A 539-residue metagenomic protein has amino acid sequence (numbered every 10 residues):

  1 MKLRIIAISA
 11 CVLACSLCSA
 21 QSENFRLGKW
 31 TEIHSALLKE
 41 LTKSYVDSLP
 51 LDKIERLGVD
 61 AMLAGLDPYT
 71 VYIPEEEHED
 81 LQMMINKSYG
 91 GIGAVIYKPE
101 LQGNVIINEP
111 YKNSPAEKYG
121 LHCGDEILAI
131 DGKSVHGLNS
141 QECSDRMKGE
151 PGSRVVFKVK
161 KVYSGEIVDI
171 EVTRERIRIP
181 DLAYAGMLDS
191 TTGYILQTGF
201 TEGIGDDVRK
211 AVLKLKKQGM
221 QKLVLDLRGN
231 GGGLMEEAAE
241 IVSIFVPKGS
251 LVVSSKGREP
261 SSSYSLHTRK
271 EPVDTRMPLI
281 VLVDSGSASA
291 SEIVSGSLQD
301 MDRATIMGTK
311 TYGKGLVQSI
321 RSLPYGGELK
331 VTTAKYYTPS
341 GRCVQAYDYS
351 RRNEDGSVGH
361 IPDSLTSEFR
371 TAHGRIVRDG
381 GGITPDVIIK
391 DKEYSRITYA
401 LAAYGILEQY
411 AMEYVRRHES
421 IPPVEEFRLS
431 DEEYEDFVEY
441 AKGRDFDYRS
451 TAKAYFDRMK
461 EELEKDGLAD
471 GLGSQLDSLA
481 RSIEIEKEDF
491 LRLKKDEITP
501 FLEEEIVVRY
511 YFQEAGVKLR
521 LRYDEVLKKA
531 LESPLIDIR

Functional and structural regions predicted by a protein language model:
M1-N24: Bacterial Sec-dependent N-terminal signal peptides
A20-W30, H34, L38-L51, P74 (+5 more regions): Cleft-lining beta-strand/loop regions that shape enzyme active-site pockets
S35-I85: Interdomain regulatory linker/hinge segments that flank or connect interaction modules in polarity/junction/synaptic
Y69-E109: PDZ/PDZ-like peptide-tail recognition elements
A290, D302, T309, G313-R370 (+1 more regions): Polar, glycine-rich mid-to-C-terminal structural blocks that act as macromolecule-binding/assembly scaffolds
C343-V344, D348-S350, E354-R539: Conserved functional hotspot residues or short segments at active or partner-binding sites across diverse domains
